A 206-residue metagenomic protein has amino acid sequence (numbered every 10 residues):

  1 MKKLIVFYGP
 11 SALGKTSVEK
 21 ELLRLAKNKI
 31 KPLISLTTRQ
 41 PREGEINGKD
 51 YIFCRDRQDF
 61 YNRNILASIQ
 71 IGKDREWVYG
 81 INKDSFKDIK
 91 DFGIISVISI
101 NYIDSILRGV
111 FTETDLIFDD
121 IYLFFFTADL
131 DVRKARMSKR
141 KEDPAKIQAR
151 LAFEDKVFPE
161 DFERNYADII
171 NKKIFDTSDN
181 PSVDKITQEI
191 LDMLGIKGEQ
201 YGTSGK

Functional and structural regions predicted by a protein language model:
F7: Hydrophobic anchor at the beta1->P-loop junction of P-loop NTPases
P10: P-loop (Walker A) phosphate-binding loop of NTP-binding proteins
L13: ATP-binding Walker
T16: Walker A/P-loop
T37-Y102: ATP-dependent small-molecule kinase phosphotransfer cores that center on conserved nucleotide phosphate-binding segments
I95-I100, L116-S138: Conserved phosphate-donor/acceptor-positioning beta-strand/loop module used by diverse small-molecule
A135-E142, P159-K206: NTP-dependent small-molecule kinase module
